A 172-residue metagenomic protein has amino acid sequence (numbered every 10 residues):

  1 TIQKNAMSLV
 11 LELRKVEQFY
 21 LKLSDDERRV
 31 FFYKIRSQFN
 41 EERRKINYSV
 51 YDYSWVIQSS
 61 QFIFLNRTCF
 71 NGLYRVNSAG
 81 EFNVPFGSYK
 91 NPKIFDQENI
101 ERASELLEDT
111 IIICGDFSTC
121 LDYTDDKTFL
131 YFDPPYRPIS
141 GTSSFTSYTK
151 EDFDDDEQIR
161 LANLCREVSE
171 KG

Functional and structural regions predicted by a protein language model:
T1, I63, R67-F70, G115-F117 (+2 more regions): Conserved proline-anchored active-site loop of SAM-dependent methyltransferases that bridges a beta-strand
T1-E108: Class I S-adenosyl-L-methionine-dependent methyltransferase module
Q58, I112-G115, R160: Short, well-structured alpha-helical interface segments that form or flank functional binding sites
S78, K127-T128, S144-S147: Short, glycine/charged-enriched secondary-structure capping and boundary segments
D96-I111, A162-G172: A structural motif corresponding to the C-terminal end of an alpha-helix and its immediate exit/capping segment
L106-F117, F153: Adenosine-cofactor binding site in Rossmann-like domains, unifying the SAM/SAH pocket of S-adenosylmethionine-dependent
S118-D122, I159-A162: Amphipathic, non-transmembrane alpha-helical secondary structure
R137-K171: SAM-dependent methyltransferase catalytic-core segment centered on the flexible catalytic loop and adjoining short
